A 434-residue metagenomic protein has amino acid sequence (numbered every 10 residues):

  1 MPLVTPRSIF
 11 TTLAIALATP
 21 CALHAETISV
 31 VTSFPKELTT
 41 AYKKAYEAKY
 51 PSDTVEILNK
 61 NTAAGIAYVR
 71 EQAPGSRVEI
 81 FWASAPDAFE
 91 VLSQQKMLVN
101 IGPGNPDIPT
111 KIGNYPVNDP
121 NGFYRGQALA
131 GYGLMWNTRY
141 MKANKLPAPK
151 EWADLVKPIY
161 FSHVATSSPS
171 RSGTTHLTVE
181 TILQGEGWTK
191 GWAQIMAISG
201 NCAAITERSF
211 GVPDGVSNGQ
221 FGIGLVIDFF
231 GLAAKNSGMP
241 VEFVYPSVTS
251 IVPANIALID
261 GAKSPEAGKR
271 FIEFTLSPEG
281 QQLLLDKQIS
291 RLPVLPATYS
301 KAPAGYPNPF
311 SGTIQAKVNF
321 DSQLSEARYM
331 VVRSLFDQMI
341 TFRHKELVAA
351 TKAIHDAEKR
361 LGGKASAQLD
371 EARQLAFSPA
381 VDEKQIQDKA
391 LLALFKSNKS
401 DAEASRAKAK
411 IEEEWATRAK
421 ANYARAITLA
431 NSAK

Functional and structural regions predicted by a protein language model:
E26-V91: Early extracytoplasmic/lumenal segment of secretory-pathway proteins
S29, A153-G173, T181-L183: Short loop->beta-strand "edge-of-pocket" segments that line small-molecule binding or catalytic clefts across diverse
S76-F81, V99-T138, A153, S162-T166: A structural signal for short loop-to-beta-strand junctions that line the ligand-binding cleft of periplasmic/secreted
L92-N100, D119-N121, A233-Y245: Ligand-binding "clamshell"
M135-Y140, I251-P265, L284: A bilobed periplasmic-binding-protein/Venus flytrap-type ligand-binding module shared by bacterial periplasmic
T181-P246: Ligand-binding pocket segment of bilobal, Venus flytrap-like solute-binding proteins
I259, S264-A267, I272-Q323: Mature extracytoplasmic/periplasmic domains
T351-K434: C-terminal non-catalytic accessory extensions
